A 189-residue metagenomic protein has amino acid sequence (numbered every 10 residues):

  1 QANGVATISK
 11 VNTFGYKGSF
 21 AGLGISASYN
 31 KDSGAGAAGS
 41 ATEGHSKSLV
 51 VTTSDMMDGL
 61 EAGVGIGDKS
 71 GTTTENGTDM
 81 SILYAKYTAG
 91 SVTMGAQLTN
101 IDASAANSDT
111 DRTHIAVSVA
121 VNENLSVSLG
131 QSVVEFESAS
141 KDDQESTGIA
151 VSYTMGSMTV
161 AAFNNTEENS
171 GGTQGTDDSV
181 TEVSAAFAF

Functional and structural regions predicted by a protein language model:
Q1-F189: Outer-membrane beta-barrel proteins
